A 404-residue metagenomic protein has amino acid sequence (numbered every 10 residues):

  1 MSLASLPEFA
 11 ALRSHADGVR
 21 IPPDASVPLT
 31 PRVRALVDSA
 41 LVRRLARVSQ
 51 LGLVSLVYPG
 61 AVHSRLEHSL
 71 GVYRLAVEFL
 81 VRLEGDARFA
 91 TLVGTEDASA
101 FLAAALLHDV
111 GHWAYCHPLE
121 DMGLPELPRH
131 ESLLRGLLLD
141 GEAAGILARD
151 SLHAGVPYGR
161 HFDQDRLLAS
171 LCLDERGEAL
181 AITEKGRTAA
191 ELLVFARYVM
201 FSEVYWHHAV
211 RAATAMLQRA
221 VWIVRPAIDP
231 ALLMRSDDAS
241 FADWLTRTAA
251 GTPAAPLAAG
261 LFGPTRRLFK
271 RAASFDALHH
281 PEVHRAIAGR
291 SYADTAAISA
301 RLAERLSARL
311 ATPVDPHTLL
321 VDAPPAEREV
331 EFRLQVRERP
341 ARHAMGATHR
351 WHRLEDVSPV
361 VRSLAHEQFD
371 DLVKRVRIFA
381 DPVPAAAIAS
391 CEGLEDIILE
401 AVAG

Functional and structural regions predicted by a protein language model:
M1-A100, H112-G404: Histidine-centered, transition-metal-coordinating active-site segments
S99-L107: Short alpha-helix carrying the canonical HExxH Zn2+-binding catalytic motif
